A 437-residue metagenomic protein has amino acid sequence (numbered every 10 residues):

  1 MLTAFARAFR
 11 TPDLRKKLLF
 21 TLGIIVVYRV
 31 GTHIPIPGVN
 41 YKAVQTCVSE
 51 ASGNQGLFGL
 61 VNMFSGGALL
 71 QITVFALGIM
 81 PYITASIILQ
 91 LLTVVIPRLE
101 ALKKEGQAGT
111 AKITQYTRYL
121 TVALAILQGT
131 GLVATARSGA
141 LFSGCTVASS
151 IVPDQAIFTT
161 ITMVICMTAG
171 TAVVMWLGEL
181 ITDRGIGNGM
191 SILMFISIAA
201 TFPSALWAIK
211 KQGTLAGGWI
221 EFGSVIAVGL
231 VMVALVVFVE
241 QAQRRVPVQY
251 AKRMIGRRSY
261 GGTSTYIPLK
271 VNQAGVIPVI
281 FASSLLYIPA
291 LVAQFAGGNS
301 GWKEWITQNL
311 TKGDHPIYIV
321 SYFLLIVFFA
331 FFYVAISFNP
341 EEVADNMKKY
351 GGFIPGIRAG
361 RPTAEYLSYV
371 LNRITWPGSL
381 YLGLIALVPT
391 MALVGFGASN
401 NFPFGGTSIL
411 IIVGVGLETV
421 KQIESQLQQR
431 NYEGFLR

Functional and structural regions predicted by a protein language model:
M1-K103, A108-R437: N-terminal cationic and glycine-rich segments that engage phosphates or anionic surfaces
